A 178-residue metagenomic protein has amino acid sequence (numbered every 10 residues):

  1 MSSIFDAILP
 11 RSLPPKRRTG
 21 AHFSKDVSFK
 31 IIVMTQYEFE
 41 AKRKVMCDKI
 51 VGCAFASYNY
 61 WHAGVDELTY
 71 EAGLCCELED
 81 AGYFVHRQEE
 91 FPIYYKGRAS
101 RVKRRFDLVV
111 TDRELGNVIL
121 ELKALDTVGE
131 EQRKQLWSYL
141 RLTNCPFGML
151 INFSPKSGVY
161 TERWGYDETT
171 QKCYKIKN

Functional and structural regions predicted by a protein language model:
M1-K42, V102, T111, T170-N178: Intrinsic disorder/low-complexity segments
I31-I32, C47-G52, V110-L115: Short amphipathic alpha-helical segments, especially helix-boundary/capping motifs
T35-Q36, C53-W61: Short, flexible active-site loops
F39, R43-G52, A63-E67, E71 (+1 more regions): Nuclease catalytic cores
S57-N117, K156-G158, R163-T169, I176-N178: Active-site metal-binding core of divalent-cation-utilizing nuclease and nuclease-like domains
L120: Conserved beta3 VAIK motif of the Hanks protein kinase fold
K123-C173: Nucleic-acid nuclease catalytic cores
